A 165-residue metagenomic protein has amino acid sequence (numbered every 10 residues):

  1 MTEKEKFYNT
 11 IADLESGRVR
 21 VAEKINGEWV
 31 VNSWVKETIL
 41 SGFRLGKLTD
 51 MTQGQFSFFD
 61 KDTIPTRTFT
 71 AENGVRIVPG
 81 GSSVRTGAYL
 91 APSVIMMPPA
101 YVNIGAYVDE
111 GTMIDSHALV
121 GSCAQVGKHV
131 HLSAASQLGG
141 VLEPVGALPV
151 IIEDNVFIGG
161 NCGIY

Functional and structural regions predicted by a protein language model:
M1-V75: Terminal amphipathic alpha-helical/low-complexity segments used for targeting or macromolecular assembly
A71, R76-Y165: Structural signal for interior beta-strand "rungs" in well-ordered beta-sheet cores of soluble enzyme domains
